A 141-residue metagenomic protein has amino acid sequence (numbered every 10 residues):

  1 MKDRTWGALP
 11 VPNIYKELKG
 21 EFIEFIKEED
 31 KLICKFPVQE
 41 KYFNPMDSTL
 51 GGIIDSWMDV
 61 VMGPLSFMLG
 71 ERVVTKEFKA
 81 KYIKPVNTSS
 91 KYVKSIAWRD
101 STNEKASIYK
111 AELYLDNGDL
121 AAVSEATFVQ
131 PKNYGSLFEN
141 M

Functional and structural regions predicted by a protein language model:
M1-K94, W98-M141: Terminal targeting signals and extreme-terminal segments of soluble enzymes
